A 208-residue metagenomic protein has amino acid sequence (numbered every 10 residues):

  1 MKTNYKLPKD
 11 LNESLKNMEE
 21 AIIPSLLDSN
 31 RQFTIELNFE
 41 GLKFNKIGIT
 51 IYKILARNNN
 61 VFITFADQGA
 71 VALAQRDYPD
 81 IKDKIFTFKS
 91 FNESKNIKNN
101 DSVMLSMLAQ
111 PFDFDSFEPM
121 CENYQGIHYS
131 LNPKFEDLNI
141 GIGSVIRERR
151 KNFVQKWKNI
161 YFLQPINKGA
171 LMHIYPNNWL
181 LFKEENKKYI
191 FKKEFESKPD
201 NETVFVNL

Functional and structural regions predicted by a protein language model:
M1-Q75: Extended, compositionally biased accessory segments flanking or bridging domains
K16-N17, F65-S102, D113: A short, well-structured beta->alpha microelement
S25-N30, K53-N59, S94-V103, C121-Q125 (+1 more regions): Flexible, charged surface loops at secondary-structure boundaries
T34, V103-M107, Y129: Structural motif
F39-F44, G69-V71, V103-D115, K134-L138: Short acidic, S/G/P-rich loop/turn micro-motifs used as interaction or catalytic elements
I47-I54, A72-K82, P119-M120, G141-V145: Short, aromatic/basic amphipathic alpha-helical patches
P111-F114, E118-C121, Q125-Y161: Ser/Thr/Gly-rich flexible loops in soluble cytosolic domains mediating phosphotransfer, phosphorylation
N139-L208: A conserved mid-domain beta-alpha-beta active-site/ligand-binding segment of alpha/beta enzyme cores
